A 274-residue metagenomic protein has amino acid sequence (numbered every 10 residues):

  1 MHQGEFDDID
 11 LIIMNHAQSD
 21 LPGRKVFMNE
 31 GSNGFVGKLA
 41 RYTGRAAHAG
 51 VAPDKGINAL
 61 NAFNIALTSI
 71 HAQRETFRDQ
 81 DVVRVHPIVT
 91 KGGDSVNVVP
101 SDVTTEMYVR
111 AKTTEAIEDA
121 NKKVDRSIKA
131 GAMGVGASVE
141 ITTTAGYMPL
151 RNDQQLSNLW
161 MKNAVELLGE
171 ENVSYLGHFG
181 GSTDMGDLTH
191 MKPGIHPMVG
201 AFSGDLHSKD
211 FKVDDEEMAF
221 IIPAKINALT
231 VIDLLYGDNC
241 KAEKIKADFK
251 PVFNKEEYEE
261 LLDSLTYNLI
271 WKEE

Functional and structural regions predicted by a protein language model:
M1-H86, K91-P100, S182, K272-E273: Histidine/acidic-residue-rich, glycine-tolerant segments that coordinate divalent metal ions
N61-E274: Metal-dependent amide/peptide-bond hydrolase catalytic core, centered on the "pita-bread" metallohydrolase fold
